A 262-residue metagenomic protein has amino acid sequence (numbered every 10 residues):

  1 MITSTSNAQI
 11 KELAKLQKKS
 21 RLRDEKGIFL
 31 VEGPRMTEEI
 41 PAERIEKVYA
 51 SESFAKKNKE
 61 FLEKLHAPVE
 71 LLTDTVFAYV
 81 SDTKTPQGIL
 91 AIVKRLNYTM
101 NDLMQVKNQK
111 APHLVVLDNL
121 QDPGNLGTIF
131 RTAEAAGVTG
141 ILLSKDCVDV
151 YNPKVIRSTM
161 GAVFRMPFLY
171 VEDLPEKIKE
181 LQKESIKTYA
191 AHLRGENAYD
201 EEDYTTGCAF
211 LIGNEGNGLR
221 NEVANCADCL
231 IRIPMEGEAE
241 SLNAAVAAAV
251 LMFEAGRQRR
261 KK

Functional and structural regions predicted by a protein language model:
M1-K84: N-terminal positively charged helical leader segments and presequences
F29-V31, K47-S51, K187-H192, F210-G213: Short, hydrophobic beta-strand segments that form beta-sheet elements in well-ordered domains
G33, Q121-T128, L242-A247: Amphipathic alpha-helical repeat scaffolds
K84, G88-I89, V93-K110, C147: Acidic/glycine-rich phosphate/pyrophosphate-binding loops and surrounding catalytic core that coordinate Mg2+
L103-G195: RNA substrate-binding interface of SAM-dependent RNA methyltransferases
T132-A136, V150, V155-V163, N221-K262: Structured adenosyl-cofactor binding patch, chiefly the S-adenosyl-L-methionine
Y189-A239: Active-site/ligand-binding-proximal alpha/beta "capping" segment
